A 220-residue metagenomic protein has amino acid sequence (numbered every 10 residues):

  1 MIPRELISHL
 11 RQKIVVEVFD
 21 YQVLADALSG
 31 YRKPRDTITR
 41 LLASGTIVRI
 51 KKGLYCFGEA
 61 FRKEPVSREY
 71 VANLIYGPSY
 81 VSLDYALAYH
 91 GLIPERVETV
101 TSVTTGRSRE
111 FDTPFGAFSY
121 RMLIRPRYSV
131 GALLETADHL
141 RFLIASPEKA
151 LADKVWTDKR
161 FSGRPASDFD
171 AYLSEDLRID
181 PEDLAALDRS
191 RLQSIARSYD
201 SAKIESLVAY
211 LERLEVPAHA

Functional and structural regions predicted by a protein language model:
M1-P78: Short beta-edge/loop segments at beta->alpha junctions of small alpha/beta modules that act as binding/recognition
Y21, L83, P147-E148: Structural motif detector for alpha-helix initiation sites
S29, G91, W156-R160: Hydrophobic/aromatic-lined pockets within catalytic cores
Y31-P34, I93, A202: Short coil/loop linkers at secondary-structure junctions
L41, A86-L87, A196: Hydrophobic alpha-helix position signal
R49-F57, R68-R127: Short gly/ser-rich loop at a beta-strand->alpha-helix junction or flexible surface loop bordering the NTP-binding
P65-R68, V130-L134: Acidic/polar active-site rim loop that often engages polyanionic ligands
G131-A220: Hydrophobic alpha-helical interaction segments
